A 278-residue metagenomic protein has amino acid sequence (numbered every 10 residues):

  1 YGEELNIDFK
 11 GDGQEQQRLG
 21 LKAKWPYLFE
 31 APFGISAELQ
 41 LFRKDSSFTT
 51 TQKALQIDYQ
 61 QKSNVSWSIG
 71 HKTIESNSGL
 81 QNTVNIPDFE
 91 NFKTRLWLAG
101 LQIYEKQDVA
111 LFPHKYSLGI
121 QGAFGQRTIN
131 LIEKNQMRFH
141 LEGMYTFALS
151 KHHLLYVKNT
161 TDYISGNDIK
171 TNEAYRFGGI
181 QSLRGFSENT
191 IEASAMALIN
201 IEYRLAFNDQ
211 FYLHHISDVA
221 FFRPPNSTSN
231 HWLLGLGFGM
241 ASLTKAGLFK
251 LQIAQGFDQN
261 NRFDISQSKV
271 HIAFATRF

Functional and structural regions predicted by a protein language model:
Y1-G119, F147, R176-G179, T190-A193 (+2 more regions): Gram-negative/organellar outer-membrane beta-barrel architecture
I7, L131, F186-E192, P224-N230 (+2 more regions): Short, contiguous acidic/charged loop-to-helix segments that flank catalytic cores in large enzymes
E15, T49, N135-M137, W232: Short, glycine/acidic-rich beta->alpha junctions
V84, W97-F207, F211-R223: C-terminal outer-membrane beta-barrel translocator/porin domains of Gram-negative envelope proteins and their
R138, A246-L248: Coil-to-beta-strand transition motifs
N200-E202, G235-A241: Short glycine-rich, acidic/polar surface loops and turns
D218-F221, S227, T244-A246, F257: C-terminal beta-signal and adjacent terminal beta-strands/loops of Gram-negative outer-membrane beta-barrel proteins
